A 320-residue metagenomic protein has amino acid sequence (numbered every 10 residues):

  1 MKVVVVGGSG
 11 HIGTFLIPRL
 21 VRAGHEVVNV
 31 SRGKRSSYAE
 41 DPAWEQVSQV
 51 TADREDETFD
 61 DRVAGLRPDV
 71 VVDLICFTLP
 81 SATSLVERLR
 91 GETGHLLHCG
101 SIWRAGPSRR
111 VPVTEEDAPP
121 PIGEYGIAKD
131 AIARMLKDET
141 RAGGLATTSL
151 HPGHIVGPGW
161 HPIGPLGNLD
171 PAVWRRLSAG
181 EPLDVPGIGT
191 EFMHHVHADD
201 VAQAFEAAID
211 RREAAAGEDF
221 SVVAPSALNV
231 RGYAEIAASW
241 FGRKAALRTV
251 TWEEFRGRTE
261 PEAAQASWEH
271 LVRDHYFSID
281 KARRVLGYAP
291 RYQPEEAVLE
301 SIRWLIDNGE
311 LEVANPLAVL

Functional and structural regions predicted by a protein language model:
V3-A23: N-terminal Rossmann NAD(P)H-binding glycine-rich loop of SDR-like oxidoreductase domains
I12, V201, F205, V222 (+3 more regions): Non-catalytic, hydrophobic alpha-helical segments
V47-P68, F77-S84: Conserved Rossmann-fold cofactor-binding substructure of NAD(P)-dependent oxidoreductases
S101-E124, D138-A142, W160: Active-site "gating" loop of Rossmann-like NAD(P)-dependent oxidoreductase/epimerase domains
R134-G164: Conserved beta-loop-beta element that borders a ligand/cofactor-binding pocket
P165-V173, P186-D210, G217-E218: Substrate-positioning beta->alpha
A198, G257-A289: Conserved C-terminal active-site "lid" loop/helix of NAD(P)H-dependent oxidoreductases that clamps the redox cofactor
A207-S267, I302, E312-V319: Mid/C-terminal beta-alpha module of Rossmann-like enzyme folds, strongest in SDR-family dehydrogenases/epimerases
